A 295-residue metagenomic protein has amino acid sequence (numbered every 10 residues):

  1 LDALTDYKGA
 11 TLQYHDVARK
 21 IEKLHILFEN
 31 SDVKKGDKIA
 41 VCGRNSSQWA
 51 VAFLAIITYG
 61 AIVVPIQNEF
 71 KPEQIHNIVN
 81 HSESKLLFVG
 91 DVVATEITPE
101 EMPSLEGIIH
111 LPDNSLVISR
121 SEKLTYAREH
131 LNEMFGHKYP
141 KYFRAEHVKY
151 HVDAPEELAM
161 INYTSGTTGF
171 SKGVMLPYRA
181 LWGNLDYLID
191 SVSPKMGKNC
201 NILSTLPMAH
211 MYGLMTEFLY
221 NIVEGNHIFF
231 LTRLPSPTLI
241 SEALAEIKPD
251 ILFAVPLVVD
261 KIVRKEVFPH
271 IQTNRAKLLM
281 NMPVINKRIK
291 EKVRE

Functional and structural regions predicted by a protein language model:
D2-L54, K71-H76: Conserved AMP-binding/adenylate-forming core of the ANL superfamily
Q13-H15, H151, A159-L185: Conserved AMP-binding A3 loop
H25, I75-H76, Y150, N162 (+2 more regions): Short hydrophobic/charged patches on amphipathic alpha-helices used for structural packing and interfaces
S31, T58-M134: Structural core segment of the AMP-binding/adenylate-forming
K38, R44-V64, N68-P72, N80-L86 (+3 more regions): A short helix-loop-beta submotif of the ANL/AMP-binding
R128-Y163, F170, K195-N201: Conserved pre-ATP/AMP-binding loop-to-beta segment of ANL
K138-H151, M280-E295: Alpha-helix-centered segments that form part of catalytic cores
W182-N201, A209-K290: Conserved AMP-binding/adenylation subdomain of ANL enzymes
